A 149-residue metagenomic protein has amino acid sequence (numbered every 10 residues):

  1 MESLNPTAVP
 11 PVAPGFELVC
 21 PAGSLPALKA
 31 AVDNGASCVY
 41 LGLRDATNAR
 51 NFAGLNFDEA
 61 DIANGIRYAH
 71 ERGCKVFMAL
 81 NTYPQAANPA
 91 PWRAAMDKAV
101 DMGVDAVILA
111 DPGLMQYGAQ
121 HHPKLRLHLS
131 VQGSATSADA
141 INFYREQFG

Functional and structural regions predicted by a protein language model:
M1-G149: Non-catalytic helical/linker scaffolds that mediate oligomerization, partner binding, and domain coupling around large
